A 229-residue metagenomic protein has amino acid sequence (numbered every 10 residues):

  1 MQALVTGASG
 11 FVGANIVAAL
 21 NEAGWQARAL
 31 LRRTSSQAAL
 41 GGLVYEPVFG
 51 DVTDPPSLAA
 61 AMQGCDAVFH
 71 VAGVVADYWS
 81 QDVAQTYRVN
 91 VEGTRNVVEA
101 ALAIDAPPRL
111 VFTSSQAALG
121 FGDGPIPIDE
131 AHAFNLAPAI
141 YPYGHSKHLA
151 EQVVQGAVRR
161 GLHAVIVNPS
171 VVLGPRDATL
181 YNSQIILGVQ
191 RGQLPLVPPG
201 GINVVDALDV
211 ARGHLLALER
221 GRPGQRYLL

Functional and structural regions predicted by a protein language model:
A3-A23: N-terminal Rossmann NAD(P)H-binding glycine-rich loop of SDR-like oxidoreductase domains
S36-G41, Y45-V89: NAD(P)H-binding glycine-rich loop region in Rossmannoid oxidoreductase-like domains and their noncatalytic homologs
T53, Q85-N96, H145-S146, V205: Glycine-rich NAD(P)-binding loop of the Rossmann-fold in SDR/ketoreductase-type enzymes
V74, E92-P142: Conserved Rossmann-fold NAD(P)-dependent oxidoreductase catalytic core, especially the SDR/UDP-sugar
P138-V165: Active-site Tyr-X1-5-Lys
R160-N203: NAD(P)-dependent short-chain dehydrogenase/reductase
I186-L194, G200-L229: Alpha-helical substrate-binding/gating segment
